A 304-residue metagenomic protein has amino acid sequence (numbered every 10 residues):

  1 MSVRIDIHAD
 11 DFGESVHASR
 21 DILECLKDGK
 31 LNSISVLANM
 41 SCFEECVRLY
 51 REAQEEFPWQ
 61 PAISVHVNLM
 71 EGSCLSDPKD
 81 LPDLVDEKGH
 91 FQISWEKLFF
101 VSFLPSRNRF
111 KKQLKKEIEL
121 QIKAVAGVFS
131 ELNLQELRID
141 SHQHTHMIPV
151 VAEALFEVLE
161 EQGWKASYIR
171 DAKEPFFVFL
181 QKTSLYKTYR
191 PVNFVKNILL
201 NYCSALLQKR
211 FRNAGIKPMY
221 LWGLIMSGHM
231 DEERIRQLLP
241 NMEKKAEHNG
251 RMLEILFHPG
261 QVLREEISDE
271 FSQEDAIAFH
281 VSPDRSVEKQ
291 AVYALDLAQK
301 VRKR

Functional and structural regions predicted by a protein language model:
M1-D6, V16-L134, V150-R304: Terminal accessory/targeting
A9-G13: DG-centered beta-turn motif at the end of beta-strands
L137-Q143: N-terminal glycine-rich phosphate/adenylate-binding segment common to multiple enzyme folds
H146-I148: An aromatic- and histidine-rich active-site surface loop
